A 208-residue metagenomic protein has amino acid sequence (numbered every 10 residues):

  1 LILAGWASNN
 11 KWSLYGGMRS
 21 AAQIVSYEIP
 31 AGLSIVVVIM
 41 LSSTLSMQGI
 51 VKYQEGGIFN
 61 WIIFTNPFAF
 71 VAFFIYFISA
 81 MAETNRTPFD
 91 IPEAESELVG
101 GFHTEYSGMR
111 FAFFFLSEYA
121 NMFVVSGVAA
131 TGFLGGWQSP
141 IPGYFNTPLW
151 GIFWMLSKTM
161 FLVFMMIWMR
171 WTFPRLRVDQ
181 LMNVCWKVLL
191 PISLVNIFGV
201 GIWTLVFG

Functional and structural regions predicted by a protein language model:
L1-G208: Selective transmembrane helix interface/packing segments
